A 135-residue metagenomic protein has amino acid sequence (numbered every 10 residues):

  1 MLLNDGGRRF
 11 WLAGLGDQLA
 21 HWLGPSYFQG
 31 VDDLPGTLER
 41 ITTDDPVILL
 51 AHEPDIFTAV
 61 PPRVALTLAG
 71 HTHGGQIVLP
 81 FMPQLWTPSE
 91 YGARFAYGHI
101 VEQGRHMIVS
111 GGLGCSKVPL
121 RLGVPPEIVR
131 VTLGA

Functional and structural regions predicted by a protein language model:
M1-A135: Soluble catalytic domains of enzymes that build or remodel membrane lipids, polysaccharides, and related
